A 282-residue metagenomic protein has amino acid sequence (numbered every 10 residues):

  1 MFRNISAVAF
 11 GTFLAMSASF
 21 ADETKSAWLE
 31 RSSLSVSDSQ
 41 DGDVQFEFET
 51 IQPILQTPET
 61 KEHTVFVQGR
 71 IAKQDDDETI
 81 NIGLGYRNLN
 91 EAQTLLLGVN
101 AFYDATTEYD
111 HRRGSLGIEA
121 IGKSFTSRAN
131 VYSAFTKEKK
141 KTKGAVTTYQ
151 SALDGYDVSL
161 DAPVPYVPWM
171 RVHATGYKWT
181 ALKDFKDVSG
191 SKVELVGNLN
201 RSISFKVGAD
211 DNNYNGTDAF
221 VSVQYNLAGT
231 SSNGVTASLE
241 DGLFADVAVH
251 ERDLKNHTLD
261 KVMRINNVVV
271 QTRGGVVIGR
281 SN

Functional and structural regions predicted by a protein language model:
M1-A21: Gram-negative bacterial Sec-dependent N-terminal signal peptides
F20-E62, V67-Q74, T258-N282: Outer-membrane beta-barrel initiation region
D22-A27, F135-H173, W179-D184, N198-K206 (+1 more regions): Flexible, glycine-rich linker and terminal segments associated with outer-membrane beta-barrel/transport systems
W28-E30, Q40-F48, H63, D76-I82 (+6 more regions): Residues that define the transmembrane beta-barrel architecture of outer-membrane proteins
V36-G42, I54, I71-D75, Y86-N88 (+7 more regions): Transmembrane beta-strands of outer-membrane beta-barrel pores
F48-Q52, I82-Y86, L116-G122, V158-A162 (+2 more regions): Residues on the lipid-exposed face of transmembrane beta-strands in outer-membrane beta-barrel proteins
Q56-F66, N90-V99, S124-A129, Y166-A174 (+2 more regions): Repeated loop/turn-to-beta-strand initiation elements of outer-membrane beta-barrel proteins
E59, H63-G122, S127, S133: Outer-membrane beta-barrel channel domains
